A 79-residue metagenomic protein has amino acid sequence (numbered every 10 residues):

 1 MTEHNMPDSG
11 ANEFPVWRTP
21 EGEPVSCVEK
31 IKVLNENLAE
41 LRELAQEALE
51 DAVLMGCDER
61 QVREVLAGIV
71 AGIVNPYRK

Functional and structural regions predicted by a protein language model:
T2-T19, R60, E64, A71-K79: Short, charged, intrinsically disordered terminal tails
H4-E40: N-terminal acidic leader/helix
I31-P76: Amphipathic, hydrophobic secondary-structure cores in small proteins
